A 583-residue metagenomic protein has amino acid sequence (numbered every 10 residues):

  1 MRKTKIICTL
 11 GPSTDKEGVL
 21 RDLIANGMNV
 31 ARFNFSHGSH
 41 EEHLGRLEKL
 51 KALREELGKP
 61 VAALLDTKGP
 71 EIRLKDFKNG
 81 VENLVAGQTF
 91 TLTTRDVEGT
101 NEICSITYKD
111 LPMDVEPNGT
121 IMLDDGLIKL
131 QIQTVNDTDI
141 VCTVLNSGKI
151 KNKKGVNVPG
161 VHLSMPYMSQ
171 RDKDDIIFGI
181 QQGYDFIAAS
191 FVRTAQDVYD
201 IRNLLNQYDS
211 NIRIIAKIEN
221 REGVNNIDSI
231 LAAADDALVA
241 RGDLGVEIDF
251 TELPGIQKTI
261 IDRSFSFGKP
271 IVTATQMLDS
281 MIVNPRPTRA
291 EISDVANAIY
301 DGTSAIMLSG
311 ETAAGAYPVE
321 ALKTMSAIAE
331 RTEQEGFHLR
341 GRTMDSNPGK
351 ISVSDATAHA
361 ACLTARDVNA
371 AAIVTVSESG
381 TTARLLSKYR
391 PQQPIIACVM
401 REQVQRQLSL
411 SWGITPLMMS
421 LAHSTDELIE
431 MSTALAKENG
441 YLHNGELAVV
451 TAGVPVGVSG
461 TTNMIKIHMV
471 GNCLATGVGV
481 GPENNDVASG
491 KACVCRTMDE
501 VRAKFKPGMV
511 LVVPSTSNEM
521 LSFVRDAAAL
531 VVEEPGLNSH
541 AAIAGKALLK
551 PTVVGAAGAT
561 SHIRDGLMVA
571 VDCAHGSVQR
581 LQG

Functional and structural regions predicted by a protein language model:
M1-P12, K16-E17, I24, S39-E42 (+14 more regions): Expand to "…catalyze enediolate/carbanion chemistry for C-C bond making/breaking, isomerization, decarboxylation
K3, C8-S13, E42, V161 (+3 more regions): Conserved alpha/beta-domain cores
K5-I7, V30-R32, P60-L64, T89 (+8 more regions): Structural preference for beta-strand elements that scaffold enzyme active sites
A25-V30, Q181-D185, L205-N211, A232-A237 (+6 more regions): Glycine-enriched alpha-helix->loop->beta-strand junction motifs that scaffold or abut catalytic
G38, E42, R46, Q393-P394 (+2 more regions): Feature captures the catalytic cores and cofactor-binding loops of soluble hydro-lyases/lyases that act on carboxylate
L44-L50, T312-E335, K466-H468: C-terminal helical cap(s) of enzyme catalytic domains, especially alpha/beta-barrels
P70-S169, L435, Y441-D499, V524-A527 (+1 more regions): Acidic, glycine-rich flexible loop/linker segments
G245-V246, M277-E291, A305-A316, R342-G349 (+2 more regions): Short beta-alpha connecting loops at secondary-structure transitions that line or flank enzyme active sites
